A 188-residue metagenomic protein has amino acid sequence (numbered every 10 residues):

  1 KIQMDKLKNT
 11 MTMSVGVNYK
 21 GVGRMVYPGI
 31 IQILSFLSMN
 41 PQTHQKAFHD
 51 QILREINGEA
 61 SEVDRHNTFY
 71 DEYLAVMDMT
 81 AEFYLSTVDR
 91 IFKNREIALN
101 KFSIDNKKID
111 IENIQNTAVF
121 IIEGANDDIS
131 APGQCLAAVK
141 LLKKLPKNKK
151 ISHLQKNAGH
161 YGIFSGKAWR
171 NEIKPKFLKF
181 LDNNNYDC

Functional and structural regions predicted by a protein language model:
K1-E82: Alpha/beta-hydrolase-fold enzymes
V63-F69, T117-A118, Q155-A158: Short acidic (Asp/Glu) and glycine-rich catalytic loops that position anionic groups and cofactors
K93-I111: Active-site nucleophile elbow and catalytic-triad environment of alpha/beta-hydrolase enzymes
I111-N116, L142-K147: Short, conserved loop/helix-junction motifs that constitute active-site signature segments in enzyme catalytic cores
I114-Q115, F120-E123, D127: Short beta-strand/loop motif that positions the catalytic acidic residue of the alpha/beta-hydrolase fold
D128-A137: Conserved alpha/beta-hydrolase "acid-adjacent" motif
I129, H153-E172: Catalytic histidine-centered segment of alpha/beta-hydrolase-like enzymes
K176-D187: C-terminal alpha-helix
